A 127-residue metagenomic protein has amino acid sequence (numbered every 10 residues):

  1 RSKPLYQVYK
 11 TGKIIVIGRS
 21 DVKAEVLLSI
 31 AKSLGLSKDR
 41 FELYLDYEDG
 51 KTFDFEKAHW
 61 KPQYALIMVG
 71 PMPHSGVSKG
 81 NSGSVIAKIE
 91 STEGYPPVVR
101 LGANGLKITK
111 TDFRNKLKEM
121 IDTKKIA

Functional and structural regions predicted by a protein language model:
P4-A58: Redox- and metal-dependent alpha/beta enzyme cores, enriched for Fe-S-associated oxidoreductases and cofactor-handling
K13-I17, A65-M72, R100-G102: Short glycine-rich or small-residue beta-strand-to-loop segments that form or flank ligand, phosphate, metal/Fe-S
S20-A24, E48-G50, G70-V77, N104-K107: Short acidic, S/G/P-rich loop/turn micro-motifs used as interaction or catalytic elements
L27-K32, K79-S91: Short, aromatic/basic amphipathic alpha-helical patches
W60-P62: Alpha-helix C-terminal capping/helix-to-coil transition sites in glycosyltransferase folds
A65-I86: Extended, charge-rich low-complexity interaction segments
S84-A127: Ser/Thr/Gly-rich flexible loops in soluble cytosolic domains mediating phosphotransfer, phosphorylation
